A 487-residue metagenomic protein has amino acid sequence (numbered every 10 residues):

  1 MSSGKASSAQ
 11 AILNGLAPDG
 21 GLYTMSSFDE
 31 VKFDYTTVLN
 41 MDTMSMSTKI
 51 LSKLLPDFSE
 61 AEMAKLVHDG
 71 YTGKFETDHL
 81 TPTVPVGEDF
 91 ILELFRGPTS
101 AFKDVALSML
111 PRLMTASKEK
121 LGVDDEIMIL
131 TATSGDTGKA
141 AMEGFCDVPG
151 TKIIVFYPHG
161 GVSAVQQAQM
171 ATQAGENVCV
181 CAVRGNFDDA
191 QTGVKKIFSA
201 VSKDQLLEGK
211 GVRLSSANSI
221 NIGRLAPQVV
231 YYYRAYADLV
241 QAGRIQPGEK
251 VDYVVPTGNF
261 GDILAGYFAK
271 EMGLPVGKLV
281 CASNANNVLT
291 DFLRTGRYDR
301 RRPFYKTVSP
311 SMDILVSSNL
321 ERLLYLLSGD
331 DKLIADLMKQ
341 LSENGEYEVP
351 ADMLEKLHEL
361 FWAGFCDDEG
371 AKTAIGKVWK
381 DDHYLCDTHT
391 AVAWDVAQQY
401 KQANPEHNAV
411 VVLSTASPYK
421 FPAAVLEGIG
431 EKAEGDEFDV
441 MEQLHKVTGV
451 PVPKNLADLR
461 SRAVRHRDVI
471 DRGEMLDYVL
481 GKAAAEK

Functional and structural regions predicted by a protein language model:
M1-K487: PLP-dependent amino-acid enzyme catalytic core
